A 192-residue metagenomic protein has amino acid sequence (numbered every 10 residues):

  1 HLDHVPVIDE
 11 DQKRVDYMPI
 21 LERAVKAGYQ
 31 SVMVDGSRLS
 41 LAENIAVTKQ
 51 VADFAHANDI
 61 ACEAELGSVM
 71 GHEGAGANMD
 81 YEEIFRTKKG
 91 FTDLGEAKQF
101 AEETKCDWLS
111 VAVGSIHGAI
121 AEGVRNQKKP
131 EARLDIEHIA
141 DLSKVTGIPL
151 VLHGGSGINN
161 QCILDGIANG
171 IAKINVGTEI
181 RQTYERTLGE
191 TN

Functional and structural regions predicted by a protein language model:
V7-I148, N160-V176, Q182-T183, T187: Alpha/beta enzyme core
H153-S156: Short catalytic/ligand-gating loop segments at beta-alpha or beta-beta junctions within enzyme catalytic domains
T191-N192: Extended, intrinsically disordered, low-complexity segments
